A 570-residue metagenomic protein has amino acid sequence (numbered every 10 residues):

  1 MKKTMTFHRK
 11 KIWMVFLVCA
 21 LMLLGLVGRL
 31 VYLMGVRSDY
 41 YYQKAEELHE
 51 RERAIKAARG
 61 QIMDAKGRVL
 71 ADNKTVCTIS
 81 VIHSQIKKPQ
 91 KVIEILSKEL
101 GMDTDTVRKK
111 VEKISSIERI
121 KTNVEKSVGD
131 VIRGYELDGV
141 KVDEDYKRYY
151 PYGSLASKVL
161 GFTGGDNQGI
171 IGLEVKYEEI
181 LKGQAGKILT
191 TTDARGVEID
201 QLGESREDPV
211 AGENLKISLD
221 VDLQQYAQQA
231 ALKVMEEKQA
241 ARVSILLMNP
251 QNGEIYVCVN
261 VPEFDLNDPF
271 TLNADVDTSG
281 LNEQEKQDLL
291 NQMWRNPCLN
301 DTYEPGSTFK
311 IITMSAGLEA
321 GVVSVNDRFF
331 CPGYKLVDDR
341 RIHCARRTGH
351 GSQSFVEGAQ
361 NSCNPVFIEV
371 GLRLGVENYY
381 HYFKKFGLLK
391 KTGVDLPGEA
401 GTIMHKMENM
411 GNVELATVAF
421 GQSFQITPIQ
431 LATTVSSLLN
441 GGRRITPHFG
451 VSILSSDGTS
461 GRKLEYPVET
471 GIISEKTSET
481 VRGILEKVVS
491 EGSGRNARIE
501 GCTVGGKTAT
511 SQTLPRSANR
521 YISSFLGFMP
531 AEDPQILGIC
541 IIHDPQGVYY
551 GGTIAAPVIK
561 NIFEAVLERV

Functional and structural regions predicted by a protein language model:
M1-T278, T302, E377-L389, A497-E500 (+3 more regions): Periplasmic/cell-envelope proteins involved in peptidoglycan metabolism and beta-lactam response
A71, D193-E204, Q251-T308, I312-D544 (+1 more regions): Beta-lactam-recognizing serine transpeptidase/beta-lactamase-like catalytic domain environment
